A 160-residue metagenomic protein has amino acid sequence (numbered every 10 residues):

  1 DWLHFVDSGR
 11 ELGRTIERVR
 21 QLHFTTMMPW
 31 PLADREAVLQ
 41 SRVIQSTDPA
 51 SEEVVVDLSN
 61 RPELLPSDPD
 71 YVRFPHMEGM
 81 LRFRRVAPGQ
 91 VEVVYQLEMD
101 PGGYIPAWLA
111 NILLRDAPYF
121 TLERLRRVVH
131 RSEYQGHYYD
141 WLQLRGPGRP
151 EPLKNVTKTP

Functional and structural regions predicted by a protein language model:
D1-P160: Eukaryotic helix-grip
